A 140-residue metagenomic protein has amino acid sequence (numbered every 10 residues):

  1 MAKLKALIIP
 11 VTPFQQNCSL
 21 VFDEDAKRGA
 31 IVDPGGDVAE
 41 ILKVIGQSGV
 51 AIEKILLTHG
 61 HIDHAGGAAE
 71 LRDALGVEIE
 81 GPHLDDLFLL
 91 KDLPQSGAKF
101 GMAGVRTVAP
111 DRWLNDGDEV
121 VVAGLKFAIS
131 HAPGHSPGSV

Functional and structural regions predicted by a protein language model:
M1-K5, A98-M102, G124-L125: Short Pro/Gly-enriched beta-strand edge/turn motifs at strand-loop
A2-S48: Conserved beta-strand hairpin/beta-sheet module of binuclear metal-dependent hydrolase folds, prominently
K3, Q15, R106-V108, L114 (+1 more regions): Residues that act as N-cap/strand-start positions at coil-to-secondary-structure junctions
I9-V11, M102-G104, D111, S130-H135: Short Gly/Pro-enriched turn/cap motifs at secondary-structure boundaries
L20, G117-V140: Core dinuclear metal-dependent hydrolase active-site scaffold
G29, D37-V121: Active-site HxH/HxHxD metal-binding segment of metal-dependent hydrolases
P34, E78, P133-P137: Proline-centered helix-kink/hinge sites
